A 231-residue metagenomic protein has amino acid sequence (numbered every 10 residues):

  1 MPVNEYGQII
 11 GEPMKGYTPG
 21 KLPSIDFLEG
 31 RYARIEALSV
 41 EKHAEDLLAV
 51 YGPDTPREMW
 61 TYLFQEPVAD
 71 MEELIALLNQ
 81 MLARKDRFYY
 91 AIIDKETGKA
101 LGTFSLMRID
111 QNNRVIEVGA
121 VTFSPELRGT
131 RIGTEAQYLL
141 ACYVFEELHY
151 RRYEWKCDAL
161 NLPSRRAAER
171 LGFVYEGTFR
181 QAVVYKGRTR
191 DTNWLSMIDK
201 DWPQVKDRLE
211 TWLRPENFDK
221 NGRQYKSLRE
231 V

Functional and structural regions predicted by a protein language model:
M1-T130, Y143, E147, R188-Q204 (+1 more regions): GNAT-family acyltransferases
G133: Glycine-rich acyl-CoA binding loop
L140: Flexible ATP-lid and adjacent glycine-rich G1/G2 motifs of the Bergerat
E146-K156: Conserved GNAT acetyl-CoA-binding A-motif
W155-S164: Conserved beta-strand-loop-alpha-helix junction that forms the acyl-donor binding cleft
A167-A168, L195: Conserved active-site tyrosine of GNAT-family acetyltransferases
V174-R188: Conserved catalytic-core motifs of GNAT/GCN5-like acyltransferases
